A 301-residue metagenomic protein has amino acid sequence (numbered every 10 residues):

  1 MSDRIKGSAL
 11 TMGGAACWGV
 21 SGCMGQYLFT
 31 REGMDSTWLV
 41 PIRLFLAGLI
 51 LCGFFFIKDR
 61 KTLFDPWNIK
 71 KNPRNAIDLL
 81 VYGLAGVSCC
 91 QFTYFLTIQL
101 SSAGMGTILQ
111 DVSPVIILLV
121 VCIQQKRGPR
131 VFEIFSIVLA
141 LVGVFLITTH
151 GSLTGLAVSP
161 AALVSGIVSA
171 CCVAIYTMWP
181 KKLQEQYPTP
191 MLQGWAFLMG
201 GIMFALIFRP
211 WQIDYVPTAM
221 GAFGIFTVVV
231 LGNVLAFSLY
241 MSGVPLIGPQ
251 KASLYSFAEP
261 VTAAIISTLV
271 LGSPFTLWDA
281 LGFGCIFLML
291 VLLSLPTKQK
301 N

Functional and structural regions predicted by a protein language model:
M1-I42, A47, G53, G155-K182 (+1 more regions): Glycine-/small-residue-enriched transmembrane alpha-helix faces in small-molecule transporters and effluxers
D3-S8, E32-P41, N68-N75, T149-C172 (+2 more regions): Juxtamembrane helix-entry segments on the extracytoplasmic side of multipass membrane proteins
A15, I42, Q91, M105-V112 (+2 more regions): Helix-helix packing/entry segments at the starts of transmembrane helices
L28, L39, R43, T97 (+8 more regions): Hydrophobic/aromatic residues within transmembrane alpha-helices of multi-pass small-molecule transporters
E32-C89, I116-V120, C171-Y176, Q193-Q212 (+2 more regions): Transmembrane alpha-helices of multi-pass small-molecule transport proteins
L46, I50, L109-I123, V138-L139 (+4 more regions): Alpha-helical transmembrane segments of compact multi-pass small-molecule transporters, enriched in specific families
L51, F55, V120, P129-H150 (+3 more regions): Hydrophobic transmembrane alpha-helices of multi-pass small-molecule transport proteins
K58-G104, Q110, L146, V229-I247: Specific transmembrane alpha-helical segments of multi-pass solute transporters/efflux pumps, especially DMT/EamA
